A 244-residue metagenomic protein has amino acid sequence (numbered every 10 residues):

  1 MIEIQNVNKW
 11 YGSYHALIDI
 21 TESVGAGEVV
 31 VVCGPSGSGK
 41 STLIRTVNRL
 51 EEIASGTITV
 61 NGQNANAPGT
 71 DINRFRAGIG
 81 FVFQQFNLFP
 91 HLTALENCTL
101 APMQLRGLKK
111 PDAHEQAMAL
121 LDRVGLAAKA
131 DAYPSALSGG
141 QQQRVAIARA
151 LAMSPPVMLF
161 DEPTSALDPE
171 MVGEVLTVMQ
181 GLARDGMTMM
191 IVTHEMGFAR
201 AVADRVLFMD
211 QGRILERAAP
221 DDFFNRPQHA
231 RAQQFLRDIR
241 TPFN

Functional and structural regions predicted by a protein language model:
M1-P220: ABC family nucleotide-binding domain
R217, D221-N244: C-terminal boundary and immediately downstream tail of ABC-type ATPase nucleotide-binding domains
